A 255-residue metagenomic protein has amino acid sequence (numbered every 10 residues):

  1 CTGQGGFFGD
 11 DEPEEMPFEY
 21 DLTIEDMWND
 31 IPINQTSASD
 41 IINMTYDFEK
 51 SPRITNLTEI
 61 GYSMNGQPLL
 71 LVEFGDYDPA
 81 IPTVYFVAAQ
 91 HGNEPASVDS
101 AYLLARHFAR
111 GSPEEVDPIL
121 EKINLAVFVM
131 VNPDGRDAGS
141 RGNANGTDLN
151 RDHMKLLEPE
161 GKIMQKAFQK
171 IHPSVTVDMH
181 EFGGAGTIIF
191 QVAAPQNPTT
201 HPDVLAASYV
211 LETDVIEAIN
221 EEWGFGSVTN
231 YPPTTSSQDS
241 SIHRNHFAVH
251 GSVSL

Functional and structural regions predicted by a protein language model:
C1-L255: M14 metallocarboxypeptidase catalytic domain recognition
